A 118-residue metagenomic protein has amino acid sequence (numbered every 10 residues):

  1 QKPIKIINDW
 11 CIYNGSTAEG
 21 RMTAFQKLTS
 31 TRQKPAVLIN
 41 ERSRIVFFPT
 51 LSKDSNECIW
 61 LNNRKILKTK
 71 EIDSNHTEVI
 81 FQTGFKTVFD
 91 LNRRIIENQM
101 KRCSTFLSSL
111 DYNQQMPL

Functional and structural regions predicted by a protein language model:
Q1-L61, L67-L118: Eukaryotic intrinsically disordered, low-complexity regulatory linkers and tails enriched in Ser/Thr/Pro
